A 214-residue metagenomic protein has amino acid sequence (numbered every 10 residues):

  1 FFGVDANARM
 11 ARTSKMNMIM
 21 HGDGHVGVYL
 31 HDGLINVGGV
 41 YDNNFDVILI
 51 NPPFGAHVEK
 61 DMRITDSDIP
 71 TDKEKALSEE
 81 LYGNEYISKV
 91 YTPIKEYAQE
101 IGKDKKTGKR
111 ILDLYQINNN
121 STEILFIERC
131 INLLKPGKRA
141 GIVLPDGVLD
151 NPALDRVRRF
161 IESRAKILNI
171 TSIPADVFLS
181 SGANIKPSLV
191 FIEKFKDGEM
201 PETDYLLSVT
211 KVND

Functional and structural regions predicted by a protein language model:
F1-D5: Conserved SAM-binding motif I beta-strand of class I
R9-T13, M18: Short alpha-helix immediately C-terminal to the canonical SAM-binding loop
M18-M20, R158-R159: Short, solvent-exposed amphipathic alpha-helical segments in soluble enzyme and RNA/protein-processing domains
M20-D23, S163: Short helix-loop-beta junction
D23-G33: Conserved SAM-binding strand-loop segment of SAM-dependent methyltransferases
L34-G38: Short loop/turn elements that flank and shape the SAM/SAH-binding pocket of Class I
D42, D46-D214: A conserved structural/catalytic subdomain of Rossmann-like adenosyl-cofactor enzymes
